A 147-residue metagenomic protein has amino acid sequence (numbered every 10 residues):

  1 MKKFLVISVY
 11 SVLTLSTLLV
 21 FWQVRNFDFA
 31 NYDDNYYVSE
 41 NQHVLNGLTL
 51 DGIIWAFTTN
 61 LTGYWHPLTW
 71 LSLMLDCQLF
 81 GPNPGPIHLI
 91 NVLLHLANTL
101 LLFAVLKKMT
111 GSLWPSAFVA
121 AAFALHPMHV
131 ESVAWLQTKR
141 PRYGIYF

Functional and structural regions predicted by a protein language model:
M1-F147: Polytopic membrane enzymes that build or remodel cell-surface glycoconjugates and lipids
